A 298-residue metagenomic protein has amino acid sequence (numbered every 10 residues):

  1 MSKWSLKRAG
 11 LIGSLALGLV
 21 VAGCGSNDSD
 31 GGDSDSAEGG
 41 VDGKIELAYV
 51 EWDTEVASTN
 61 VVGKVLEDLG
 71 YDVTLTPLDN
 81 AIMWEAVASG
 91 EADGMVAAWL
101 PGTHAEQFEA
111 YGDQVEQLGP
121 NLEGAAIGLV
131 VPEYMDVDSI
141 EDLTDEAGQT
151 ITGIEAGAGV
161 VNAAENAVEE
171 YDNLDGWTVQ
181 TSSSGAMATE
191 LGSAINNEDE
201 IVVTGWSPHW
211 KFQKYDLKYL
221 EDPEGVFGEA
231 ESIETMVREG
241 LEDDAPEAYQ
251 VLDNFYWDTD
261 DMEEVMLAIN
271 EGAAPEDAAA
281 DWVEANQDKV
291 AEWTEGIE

Functional and structural regions predicted by a protein language model:
L19-G23: C-terminal motif of bacterial Sec signal peptides marking the signal peptidase cleavage site
G25-D28: Bacterial signal peptide processing site
G39-T54, Y71-T76, G148-T152, L252: Short, well-ordered beta-strand elements
W52-D53, T74-A86, V179-E190: Short helix-initiation/N-cap motifs at beta->coil->alpha
V61-L69, G153-V179: Ligand-binding cleft/hinge of the Venus flytrap
A92-V96, A163-G225: Ligand-binding pocket segment of bilobal, Venus flytrap-like solute-binding proteins
G112-G157: A conserved helix-loop-strand patch within extracytoplasmic ligand-binding domains of the periplasmic binding
A126-D136, E231-A245: A bilobed periplasmic-binding-protein/Venus flytrap-type ligand-binding module shared by bacterial periplasmic
